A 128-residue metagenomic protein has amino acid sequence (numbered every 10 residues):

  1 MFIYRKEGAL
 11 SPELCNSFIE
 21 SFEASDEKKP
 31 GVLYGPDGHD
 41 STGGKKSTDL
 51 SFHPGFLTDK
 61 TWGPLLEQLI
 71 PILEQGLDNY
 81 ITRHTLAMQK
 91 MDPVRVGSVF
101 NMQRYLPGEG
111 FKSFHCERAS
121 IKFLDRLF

Functional and structural regions predicted by a protein language model:
M1-F128: Fe(II)/2-oxoglutarate oxygenase catalytic core
